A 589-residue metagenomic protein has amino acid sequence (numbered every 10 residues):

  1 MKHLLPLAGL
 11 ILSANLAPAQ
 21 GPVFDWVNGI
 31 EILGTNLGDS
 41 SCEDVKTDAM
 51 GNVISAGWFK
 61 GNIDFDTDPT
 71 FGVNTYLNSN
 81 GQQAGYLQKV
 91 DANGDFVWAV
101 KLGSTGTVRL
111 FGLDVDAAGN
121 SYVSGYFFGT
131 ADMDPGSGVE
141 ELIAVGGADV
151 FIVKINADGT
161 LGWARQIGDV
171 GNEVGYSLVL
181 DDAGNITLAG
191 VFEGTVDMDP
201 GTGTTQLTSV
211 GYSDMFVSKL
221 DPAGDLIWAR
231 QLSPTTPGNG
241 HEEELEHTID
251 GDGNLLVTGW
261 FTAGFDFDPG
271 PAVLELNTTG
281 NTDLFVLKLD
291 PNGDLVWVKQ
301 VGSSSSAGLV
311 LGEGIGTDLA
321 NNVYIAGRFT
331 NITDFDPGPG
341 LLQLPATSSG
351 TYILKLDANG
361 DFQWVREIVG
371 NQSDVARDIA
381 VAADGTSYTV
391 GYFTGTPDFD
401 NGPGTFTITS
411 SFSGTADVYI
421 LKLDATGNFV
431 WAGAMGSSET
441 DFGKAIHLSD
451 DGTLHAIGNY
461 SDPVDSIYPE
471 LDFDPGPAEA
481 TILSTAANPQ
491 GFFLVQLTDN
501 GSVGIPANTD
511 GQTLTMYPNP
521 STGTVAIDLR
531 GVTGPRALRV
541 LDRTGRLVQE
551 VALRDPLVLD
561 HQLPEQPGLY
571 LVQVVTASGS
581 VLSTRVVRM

Functional and structural regions predicted by a protein language model:
M1-V23: Bacterial Sec-dependent N-terminal signal peptides
K2, P6-L10, A183, M198 (+2 more regions): Generic alpha-helix initiation/capping and coil-helix boundary signal
I11-S13, G119, G385, D542 (+1 more regions): Intrinsically disordered, low-complexity segments
N15, K219-D221, K288, T509-Y517 (+1 more regions): C-terminal outer-membrane/trafficking sorting elements
P18-N508: A sequence-level/structural motif corresponding to short, flexible coil/turn segments enriched in small polar residues
